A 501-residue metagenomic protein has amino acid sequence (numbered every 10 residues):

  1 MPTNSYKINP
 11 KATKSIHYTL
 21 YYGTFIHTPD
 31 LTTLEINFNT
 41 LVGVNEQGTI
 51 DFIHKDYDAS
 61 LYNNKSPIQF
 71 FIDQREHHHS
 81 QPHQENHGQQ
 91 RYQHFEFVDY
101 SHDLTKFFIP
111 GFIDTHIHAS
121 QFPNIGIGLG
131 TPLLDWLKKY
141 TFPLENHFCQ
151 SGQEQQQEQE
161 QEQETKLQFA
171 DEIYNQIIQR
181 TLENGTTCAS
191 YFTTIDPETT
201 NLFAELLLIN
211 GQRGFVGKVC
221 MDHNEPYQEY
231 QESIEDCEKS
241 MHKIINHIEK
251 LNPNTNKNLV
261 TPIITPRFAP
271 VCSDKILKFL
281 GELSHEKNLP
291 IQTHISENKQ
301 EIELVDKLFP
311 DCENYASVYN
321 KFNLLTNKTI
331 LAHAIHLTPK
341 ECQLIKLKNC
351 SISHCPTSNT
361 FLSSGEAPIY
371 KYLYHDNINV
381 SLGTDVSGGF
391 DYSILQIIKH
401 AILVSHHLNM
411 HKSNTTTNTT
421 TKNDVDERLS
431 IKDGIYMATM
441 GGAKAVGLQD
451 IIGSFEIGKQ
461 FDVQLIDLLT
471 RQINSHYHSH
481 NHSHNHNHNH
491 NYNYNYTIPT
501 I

Functional and structural regions predicted by a protein language model:
M1, T24, N320-K328, I369-Q472 (+1 more regions): His/Asp/Glu-enriched, well-ordered alpha-helical/loop segment that forms or immediately abuts the divalent-metal
M1-H77, G88-Q89: N-terminal metal-binding scaffold of metallo-dependent hydrolase/deaminase domains
P10-Y22, Y62-H77, G88-D135, Q179-E183: Replace "His-x-His-based motif
D30, Q460-I501: C-terminal cap of metal-dependent C-N hydrolases
H94-E96, L104-F108, I125-Q212, C237-N256: Alpha-helical scaffold segments that flank or form the walls of functional sites
P123-Q153, E162-A170, H223-C237, N298-K328 (+3 more regions): Active-site gating loops and adjacent loop-to-helix segments of metal-dependent hydrolytic enzymes
E198-A334: Metal-coordinating catalytic core of metallo-dependent amide/deamination hydrolases
G211-R213, S284-P290, L324-N327, L344-S353 (+2 more regions): Glycine-enriched alpha-helix->loop->beta-strand junction motifs that scaffold or abut catalytic
